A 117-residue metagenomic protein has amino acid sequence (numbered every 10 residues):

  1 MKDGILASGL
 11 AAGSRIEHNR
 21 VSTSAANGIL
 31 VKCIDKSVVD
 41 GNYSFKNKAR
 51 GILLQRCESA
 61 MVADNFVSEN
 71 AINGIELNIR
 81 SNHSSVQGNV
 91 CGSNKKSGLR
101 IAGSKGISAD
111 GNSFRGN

Functional and structural regions predicted by a protein language model:
M1-G9, A25-C33, K48-R56, A71-N78 (+1 more regions): Short glycine/acidic-rich loop motifs that flank beta-strands on beta-rich extracellular proteins
A11-A12, V21, I34-D35, Y43 (+2 more regions): Short amphipathic alpha-helical surface micro-motifs
G13-E17, S37-N42, A60-A63, H83-Q87 (+1 more regions): All-beta strand scaffolds that present successive hydrophobic residues in beta-strands
C57, M61-G92, S104: Ampipathic, surface-exposed secondary-structure segments
R80, K96, R100-N117: Short hairpin/turn module used for nucleic-acid contact or packing/dimerization
